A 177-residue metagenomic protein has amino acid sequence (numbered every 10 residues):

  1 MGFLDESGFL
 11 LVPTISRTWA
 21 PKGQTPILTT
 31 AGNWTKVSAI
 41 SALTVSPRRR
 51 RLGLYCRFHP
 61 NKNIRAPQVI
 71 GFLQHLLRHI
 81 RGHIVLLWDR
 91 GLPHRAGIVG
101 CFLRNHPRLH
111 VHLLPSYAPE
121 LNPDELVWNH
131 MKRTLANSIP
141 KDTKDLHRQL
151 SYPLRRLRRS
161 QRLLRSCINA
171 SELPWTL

Functional and structural regions predicted by a protein language model:
M1, D124-L177: C-terminal anion-handling pockets and recognition modules
M1-Q74, S171-L177: Extended, low-complexity cationic-aromatic segments
E6, L73, G82-R95, Y117 (+1 more regions): Acidic/histidine-rich, metal-coordinating catalytic segments
P13-S16, V99-G100, P123-L126: Short aromatic-enriched loop/helix-cap "lid" or pocket-rim segments at secondary-structure transitions that line
T25-N33, P107-P123: RNase H-like polynucleotidyl transferase catalytic core
I70-G82, H110-A118, L126, N137-S138: A structural preference for long, well-packed, hydrophobic secondary-structure segments
A96-H106: Short, aromatic/basic amphipathic alpha-helical patches
